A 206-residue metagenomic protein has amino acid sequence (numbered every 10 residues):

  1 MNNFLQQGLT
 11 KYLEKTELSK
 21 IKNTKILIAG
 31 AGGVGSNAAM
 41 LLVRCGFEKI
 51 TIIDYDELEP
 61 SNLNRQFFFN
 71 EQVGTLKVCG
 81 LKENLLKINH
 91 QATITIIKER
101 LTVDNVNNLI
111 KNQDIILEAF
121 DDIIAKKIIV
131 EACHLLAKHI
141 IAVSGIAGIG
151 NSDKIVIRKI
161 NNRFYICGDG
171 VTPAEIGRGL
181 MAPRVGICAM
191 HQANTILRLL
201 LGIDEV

Functional and structural regions predicted by a protein language model:
M1-I26: N-terminal charged helix/coil linker that caps or initiates catalytic domains
N2, K22, N108-I115, A119-V206: Glycine-rich phosphate/adenylate-binding loop
I28-A31, I52: Hydrophobic Val/Ile/Leu positions in short beta-strands of Rossmann-like dinucleotide-binding domains
V34: Hydrophobic/small residue at the entry helix of a nucleotide-binding pocket
A38-A39, L81: Hydrophobic residues within alpha-helices that form the first helical element adjacent to the glycine-rich loop
R44-K49: Conserved S-adenosyl-L-methionine
D54-I88: Glycine-rich phosphate-binding loop and adjoining beta1-alpha1-beta2 segment of Rossmann-like nucleotide-binding folds
V78-N84, I88-Q113, F120-I123: A structured beta-alpha segment of the ubiquitous adenosine-cofactor-binding alpha/beta core
